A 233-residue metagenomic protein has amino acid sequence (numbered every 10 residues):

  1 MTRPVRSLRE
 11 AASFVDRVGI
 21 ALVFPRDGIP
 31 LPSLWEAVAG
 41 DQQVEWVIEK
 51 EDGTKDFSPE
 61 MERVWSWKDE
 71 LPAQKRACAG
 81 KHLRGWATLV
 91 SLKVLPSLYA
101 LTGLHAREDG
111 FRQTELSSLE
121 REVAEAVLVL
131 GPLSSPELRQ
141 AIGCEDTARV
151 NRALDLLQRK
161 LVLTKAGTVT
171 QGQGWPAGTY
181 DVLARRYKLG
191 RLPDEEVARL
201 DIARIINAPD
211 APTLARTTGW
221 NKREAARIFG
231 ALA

Functional and structural regions predicted by a protein language model:
M1-A233: Long, low-complexity intrinsically disordered regions
